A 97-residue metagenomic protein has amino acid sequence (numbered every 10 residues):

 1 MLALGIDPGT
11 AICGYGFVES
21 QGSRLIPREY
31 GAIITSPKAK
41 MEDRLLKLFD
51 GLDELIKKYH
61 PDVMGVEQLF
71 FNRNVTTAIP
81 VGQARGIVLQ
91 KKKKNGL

Functional and structural regions predicted by a protein language model:
M1-L97: Phosphate- and other anionic-substrate recognition elements at nucleic-acid/protein interfaces
